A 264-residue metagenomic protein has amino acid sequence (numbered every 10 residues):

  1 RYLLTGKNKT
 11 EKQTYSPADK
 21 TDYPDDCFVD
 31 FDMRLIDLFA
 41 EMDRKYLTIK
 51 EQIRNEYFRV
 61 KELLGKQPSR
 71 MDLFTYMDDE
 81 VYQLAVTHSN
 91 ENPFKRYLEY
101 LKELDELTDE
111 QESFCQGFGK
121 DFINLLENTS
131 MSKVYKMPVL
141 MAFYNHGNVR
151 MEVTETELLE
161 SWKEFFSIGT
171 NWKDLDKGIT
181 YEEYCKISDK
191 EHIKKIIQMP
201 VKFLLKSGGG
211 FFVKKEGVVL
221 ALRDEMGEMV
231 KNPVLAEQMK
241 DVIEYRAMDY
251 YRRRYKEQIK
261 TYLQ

Functional and structural regions predicted by a protein language model:
L3, N8-Q264: Intrinsically disordered, charged low-complexity linkers and terminal tails that flank or connect structured domains
